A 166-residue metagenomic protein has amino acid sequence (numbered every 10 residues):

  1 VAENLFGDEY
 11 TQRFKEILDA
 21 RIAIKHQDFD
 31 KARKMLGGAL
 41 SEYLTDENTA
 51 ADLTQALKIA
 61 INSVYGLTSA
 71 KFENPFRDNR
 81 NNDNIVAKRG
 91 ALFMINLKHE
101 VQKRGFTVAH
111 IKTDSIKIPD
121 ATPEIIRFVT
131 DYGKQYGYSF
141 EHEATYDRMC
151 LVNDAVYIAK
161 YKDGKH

Functional and structural regions predicted by a protein language model:
V1-H166: Conserved acidic
